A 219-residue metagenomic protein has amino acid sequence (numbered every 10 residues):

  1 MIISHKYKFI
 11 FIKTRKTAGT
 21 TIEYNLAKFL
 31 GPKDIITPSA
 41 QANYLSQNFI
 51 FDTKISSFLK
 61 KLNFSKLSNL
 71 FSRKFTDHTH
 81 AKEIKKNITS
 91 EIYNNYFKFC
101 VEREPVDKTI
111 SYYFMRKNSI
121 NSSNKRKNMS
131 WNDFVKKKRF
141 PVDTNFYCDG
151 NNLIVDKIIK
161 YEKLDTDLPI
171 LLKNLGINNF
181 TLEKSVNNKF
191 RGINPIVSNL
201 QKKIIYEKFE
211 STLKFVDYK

Functional and structural regions predicted by a protein language model:
M1-K219: Membrane-interface amphipathic segments in extracytoplasmic regions
